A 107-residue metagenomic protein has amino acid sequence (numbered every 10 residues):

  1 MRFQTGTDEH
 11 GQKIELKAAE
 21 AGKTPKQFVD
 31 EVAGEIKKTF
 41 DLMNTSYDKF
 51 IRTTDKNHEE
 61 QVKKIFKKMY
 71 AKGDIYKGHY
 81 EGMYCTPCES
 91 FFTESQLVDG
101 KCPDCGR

Functional and structural regions predicted by a protein language model:
M1-R107: N-terminal, positively charged nucleic-acid-binding surface of large information/translation enzymes
